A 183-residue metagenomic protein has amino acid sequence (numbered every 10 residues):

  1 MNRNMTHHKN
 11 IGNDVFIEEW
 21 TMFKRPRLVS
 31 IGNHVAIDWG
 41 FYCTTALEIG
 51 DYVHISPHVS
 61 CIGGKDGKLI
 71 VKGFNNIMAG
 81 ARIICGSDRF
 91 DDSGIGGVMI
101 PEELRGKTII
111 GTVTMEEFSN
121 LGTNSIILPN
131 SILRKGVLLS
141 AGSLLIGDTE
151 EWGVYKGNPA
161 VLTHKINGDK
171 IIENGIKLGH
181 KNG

Functional and structural regions predicted by a protein language model:
M1-L28, G32-H34, K181-G183: Extended, small-residue-rich solenoid/repeat segments and analogous flexible loops that form exposed scaffolds
H7-H8, N13, G73, R105 (+1 more regions): Short secondary-structure boundary/capping segments
D14, T112, W152: A residue-level signal for beta-strand positions that form part of recognition/binding surfaces within mature
E19-I31, A36-S131, N158-P159, K165-N167: Flexible, glycine/small-residue-enriched loop-and-beta-strand segment within the central core of proteins
S30, I127-T163, G168-N174: C-terminal/domain-terminus segments
E173-G183: Acidic/histidine-enriched, glycine/proline-rich intrinsically disordered or flexible terminal extensions
